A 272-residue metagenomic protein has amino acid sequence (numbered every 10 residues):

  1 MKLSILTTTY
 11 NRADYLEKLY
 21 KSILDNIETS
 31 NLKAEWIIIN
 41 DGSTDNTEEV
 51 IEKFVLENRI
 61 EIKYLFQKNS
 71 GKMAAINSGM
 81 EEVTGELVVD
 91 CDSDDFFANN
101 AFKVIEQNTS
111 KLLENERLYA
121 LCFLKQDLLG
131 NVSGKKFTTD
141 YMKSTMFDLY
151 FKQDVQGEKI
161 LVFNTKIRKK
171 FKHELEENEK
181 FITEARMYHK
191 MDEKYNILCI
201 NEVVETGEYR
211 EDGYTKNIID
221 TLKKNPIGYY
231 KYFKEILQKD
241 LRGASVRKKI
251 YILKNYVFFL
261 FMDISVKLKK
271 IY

Functional and structural regions predicted by a protein language model:
R12-I27: Short, well-formed alpha-helical segments that are part of the catalytic scaffolds of diverse glycosyltransferases
S22, I39-E49, D92: A conserved acidic beta->alpha catalytic loop
L32-G42, K63-Q67: Short beta-strand/loop segment that forms part of the nucleotide-sugar
Q67-V83: Glycine-rich, basic loop-to-helix element that forms the pyrophosphate-binding segment of sugar-nucleotide handling
V88: Short aromatic/hydrophobic "clamp" motif used to bind/position activated sugar donors
N100-K135: Conserved donor NDP-sugar-binding/catalytic core segment of glycosyltransferases
D127-K216: Conserved nucleotide-sugar donor-binding catalytic segment
D192, E205-G207, N217-G243: Catalytic core of nucleotide-sugar-dependent glycosyltransferases
